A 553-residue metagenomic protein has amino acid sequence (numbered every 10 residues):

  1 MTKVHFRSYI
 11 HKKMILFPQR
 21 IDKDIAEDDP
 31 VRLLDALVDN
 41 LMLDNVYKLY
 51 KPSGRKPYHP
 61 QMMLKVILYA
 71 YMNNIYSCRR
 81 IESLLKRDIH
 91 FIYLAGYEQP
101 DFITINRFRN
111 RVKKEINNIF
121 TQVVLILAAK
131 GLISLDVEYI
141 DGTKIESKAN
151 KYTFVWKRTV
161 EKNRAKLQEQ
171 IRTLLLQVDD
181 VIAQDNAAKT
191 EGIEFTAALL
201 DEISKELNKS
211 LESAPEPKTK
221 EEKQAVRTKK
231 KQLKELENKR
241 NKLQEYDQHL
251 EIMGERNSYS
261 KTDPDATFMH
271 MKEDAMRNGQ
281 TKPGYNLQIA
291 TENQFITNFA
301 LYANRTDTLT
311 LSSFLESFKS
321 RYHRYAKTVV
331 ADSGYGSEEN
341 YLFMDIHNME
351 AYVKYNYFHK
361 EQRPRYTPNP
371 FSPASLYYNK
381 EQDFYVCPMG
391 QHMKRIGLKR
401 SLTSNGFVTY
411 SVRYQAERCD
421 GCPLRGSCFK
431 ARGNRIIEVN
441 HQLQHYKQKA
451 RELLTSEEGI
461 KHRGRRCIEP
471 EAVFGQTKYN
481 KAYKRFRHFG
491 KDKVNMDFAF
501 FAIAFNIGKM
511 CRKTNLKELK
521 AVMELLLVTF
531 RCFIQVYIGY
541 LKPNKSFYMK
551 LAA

Functional and structural regions predicted by a protein language model:
M1-R32: Hydrophobic alpha-helical membrane-insertion signals
K3, Y50-G54, E458-K461: A ubiquitous short alpha-helical element
R7-S8, I67, N74-R87, E98-A553: Anion-binding and metal-coordination hotspots
A26, G54-M62, N73, S77 (+2 more regions): Generic, well-ordered alpha-helical segments
A26-L68, H441: Basic, short loop/linker segments at the boundary and entry of helix-turn-helix/winged-helix-like folds
F91-G96: Secretory-pathway/luminal and periplasmic proteins that interact with or process carbohydrate-rich
